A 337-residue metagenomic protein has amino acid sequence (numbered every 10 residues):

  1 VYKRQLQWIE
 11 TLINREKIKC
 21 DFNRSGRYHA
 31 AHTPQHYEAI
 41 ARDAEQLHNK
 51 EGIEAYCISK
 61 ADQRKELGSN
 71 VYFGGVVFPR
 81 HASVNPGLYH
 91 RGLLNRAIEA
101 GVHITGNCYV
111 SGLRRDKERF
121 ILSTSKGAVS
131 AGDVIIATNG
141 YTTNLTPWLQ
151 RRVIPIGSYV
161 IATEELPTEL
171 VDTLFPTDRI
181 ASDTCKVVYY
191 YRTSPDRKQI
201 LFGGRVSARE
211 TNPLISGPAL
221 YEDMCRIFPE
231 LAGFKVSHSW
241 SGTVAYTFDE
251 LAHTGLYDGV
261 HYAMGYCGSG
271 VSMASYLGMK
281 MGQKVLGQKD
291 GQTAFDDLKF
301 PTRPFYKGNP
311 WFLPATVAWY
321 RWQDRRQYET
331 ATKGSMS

Functional and structural regions predicted by a protein language model:
V1-Y2: Short, small-residue-biased leader/transition segments that mark boundaries at the very start of proteins
Q7, I13-N23, V110-G112, E118 (+3 more regions): Active-site substrate-recognition segment that forms the wall of the catalytic cavity or substrate channel
N23-Y28, D296-F300: Short linear capping/connector segments at secondary-structure termini
R24-S59, F78-R80: Active-site-adjacent segment of FAD-dependent monooxygenases/related oxidoreductases
E38, R42-Q46, N70-G132: Helical element adjacent to the flavin cofactor pocket in flavoenzyme catalytic cores
Y56-S59, H103-T105, S237-S239: General small-molecule cofactor/ligand-binding pocket signal
D62-N70: Flexible hinge/switch segments at interdomain interfaces of large molecular machines
F202, E210-N212, G217-T330: C-terminal catalytic lobe of FAD-dependent flavoproteins
